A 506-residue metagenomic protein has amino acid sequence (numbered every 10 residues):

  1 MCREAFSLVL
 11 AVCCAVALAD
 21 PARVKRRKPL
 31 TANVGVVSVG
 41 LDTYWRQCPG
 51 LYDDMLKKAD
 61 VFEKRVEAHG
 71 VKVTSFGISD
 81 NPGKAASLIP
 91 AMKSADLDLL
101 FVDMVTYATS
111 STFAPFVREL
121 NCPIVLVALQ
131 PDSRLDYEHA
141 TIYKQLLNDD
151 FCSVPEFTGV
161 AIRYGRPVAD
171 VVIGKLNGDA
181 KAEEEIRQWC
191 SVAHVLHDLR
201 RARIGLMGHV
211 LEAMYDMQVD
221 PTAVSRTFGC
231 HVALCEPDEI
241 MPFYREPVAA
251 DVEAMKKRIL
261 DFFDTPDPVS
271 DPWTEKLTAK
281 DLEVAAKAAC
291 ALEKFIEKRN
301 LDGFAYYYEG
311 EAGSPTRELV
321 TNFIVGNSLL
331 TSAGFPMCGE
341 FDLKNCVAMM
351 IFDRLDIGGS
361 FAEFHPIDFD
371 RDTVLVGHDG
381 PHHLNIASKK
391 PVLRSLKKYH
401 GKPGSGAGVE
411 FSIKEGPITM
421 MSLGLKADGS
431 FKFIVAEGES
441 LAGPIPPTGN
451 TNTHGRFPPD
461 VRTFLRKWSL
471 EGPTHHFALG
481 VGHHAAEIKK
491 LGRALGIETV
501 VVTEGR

Functional and structural regions predicted by a protein language model:
L30-V34, G70-V73, S133-S270: Cap/lid and interdomain-hinge subdomains that line or gate substrate/regulatory clefts in soluble alpha/beta enzymes
L51-E67: Short catalytic helix/loop segments, enriched in acidic residues and glycine and frequently bearing histidine
A85-L97, A114-F116, A289-K298: Short, well-structured alpha-helical segments in soluble
L97-T106, V125-V127, L301-Y307: Periplasmic-binding protein-like
P115-A140, Q145-S153, N327-E340: Short, acidic/small-residue loops that bind anionic groups at enzyme active sites
K256-M349, D353-R354: Long, internal scaffold/assembly segments composed of regular secondary structure
S328-T448: C-terminal catalytic subdomain
G401-R506: Extended hydrophobic packing segments that form well-structured cores
